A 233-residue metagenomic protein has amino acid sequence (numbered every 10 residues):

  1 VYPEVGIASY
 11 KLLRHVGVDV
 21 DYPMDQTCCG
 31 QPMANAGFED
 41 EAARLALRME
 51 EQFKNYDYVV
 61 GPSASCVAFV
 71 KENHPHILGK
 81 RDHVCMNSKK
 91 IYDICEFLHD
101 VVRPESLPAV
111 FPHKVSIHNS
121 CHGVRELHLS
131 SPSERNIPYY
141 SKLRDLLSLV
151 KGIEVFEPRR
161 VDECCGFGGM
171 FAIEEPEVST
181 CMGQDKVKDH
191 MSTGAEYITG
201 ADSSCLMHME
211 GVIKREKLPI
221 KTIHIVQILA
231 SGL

Functional and structural regions predicted by a protein language model:
V1-L233: Iron-sulfur cluster-binding electron-transfer modules in prokaryotic oxidoreductases
